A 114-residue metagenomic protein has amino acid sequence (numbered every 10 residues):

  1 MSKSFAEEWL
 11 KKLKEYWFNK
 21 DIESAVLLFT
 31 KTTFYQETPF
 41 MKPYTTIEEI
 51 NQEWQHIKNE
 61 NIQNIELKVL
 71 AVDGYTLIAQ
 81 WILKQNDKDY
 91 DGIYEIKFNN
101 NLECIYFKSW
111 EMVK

Functional and structural regions predicted by a protein language model:
M1-L27: Short, low-complexity N-terminal intrinsically disordered segments enriched in polar/charged residues
K3-A6, K31, E60, Q85: Hydrophobic alpha-helical segments, principally membrane-spanning helices and signal/leader peptides
W17, P39-F40, K88, N100: Intrinsically disordered, low-complexity segments enriched in glycine/proline and serine/threonine
I22-D73: A solvent-exposed, acidic/Ser-Thr-rich amphipathic alpha-helical stretch
N51-K114: A beta-strand edge to alpha-helix "cap/lid" segment located at domain peripheries
